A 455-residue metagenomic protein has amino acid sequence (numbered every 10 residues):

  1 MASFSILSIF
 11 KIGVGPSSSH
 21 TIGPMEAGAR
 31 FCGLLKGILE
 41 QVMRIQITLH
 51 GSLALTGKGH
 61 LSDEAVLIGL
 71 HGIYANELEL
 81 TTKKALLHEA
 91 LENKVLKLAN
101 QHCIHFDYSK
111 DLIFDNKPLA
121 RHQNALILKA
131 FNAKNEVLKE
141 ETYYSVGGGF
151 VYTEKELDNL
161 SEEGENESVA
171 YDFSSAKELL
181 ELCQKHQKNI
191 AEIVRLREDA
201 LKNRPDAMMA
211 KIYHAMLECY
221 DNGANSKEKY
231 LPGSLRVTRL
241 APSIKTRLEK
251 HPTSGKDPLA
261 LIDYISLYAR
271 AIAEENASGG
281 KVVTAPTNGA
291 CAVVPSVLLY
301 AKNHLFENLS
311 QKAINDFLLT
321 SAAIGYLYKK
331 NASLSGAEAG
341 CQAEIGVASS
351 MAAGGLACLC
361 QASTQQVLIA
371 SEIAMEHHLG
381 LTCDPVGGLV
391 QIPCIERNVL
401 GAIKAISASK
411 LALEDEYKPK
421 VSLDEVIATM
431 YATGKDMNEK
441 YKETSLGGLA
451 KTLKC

Functional and structural regions predicted by a protein language model:
M1-I12: An N-terminal structural lobe/cap that precedes and organizes the functional/catalytic core across diverse proteins
F10-G28, S278-V297, C341-S349: Conserved phosphate/anionic-ligand binding catalytic regions in large, soluble enzymes, centered on
S19-K36, P295-E307, A353-Q361: Alpha-helical support elements that line or immediately flank enzyme active sites and cofactor-binding pockets
R44-G57, H88-K97, F317-K330, E372-P385 (+1 more regions): Short, mixed-charge aromatic SLiMs
G72-T253: C-terminal regulatory domains involved in ligand/effector binding and gene-expression control
K202-G336, G340, G448-C455: Accessory "access/gating" subregions that flank catalytic or transport cores
N308, T320, Y326-V399, L411-K420: Hydrophobic alpha-helical bundle architecture
K420-C455: Extended hydrophobic packing segments that form well-structured cores
